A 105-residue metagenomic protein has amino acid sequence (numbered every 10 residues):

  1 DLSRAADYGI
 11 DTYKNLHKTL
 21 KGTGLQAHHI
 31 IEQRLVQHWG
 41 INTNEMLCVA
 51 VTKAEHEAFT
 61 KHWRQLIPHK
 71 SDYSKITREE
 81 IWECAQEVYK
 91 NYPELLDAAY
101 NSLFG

Functional and structural regions predicted by a protein language model:
D1-G105: Catalytic toxin/effector domains delivered as secreted proteins or via bacterial secretion systems
